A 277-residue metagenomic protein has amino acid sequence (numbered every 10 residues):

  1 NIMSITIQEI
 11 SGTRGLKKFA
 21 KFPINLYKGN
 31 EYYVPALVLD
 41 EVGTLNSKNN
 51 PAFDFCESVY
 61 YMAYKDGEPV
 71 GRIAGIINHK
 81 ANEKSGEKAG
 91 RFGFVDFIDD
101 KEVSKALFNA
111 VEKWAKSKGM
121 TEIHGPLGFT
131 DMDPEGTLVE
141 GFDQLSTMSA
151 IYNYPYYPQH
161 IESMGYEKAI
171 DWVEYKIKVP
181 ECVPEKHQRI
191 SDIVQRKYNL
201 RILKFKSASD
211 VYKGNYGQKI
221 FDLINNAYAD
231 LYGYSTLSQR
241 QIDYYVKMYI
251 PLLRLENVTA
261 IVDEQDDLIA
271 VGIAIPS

Functional and structural regions predicted by a protein language model:
N1-I2: Short, Lys/Arg-enriched N-terminal segments with co-localized hydrophobic residues within the first ~10-30 amino acids
I5, I151-Y232: Acyltransferase donor/substrate-recognition loop-hinge adjacent to the catalytic core
P23-K65, G75-E83, Y216-S277: A conserved beta-strand-loop-helix scaffold within acyl/acetyltransferase catalytic domains
G71, I170-D171, A270: A structural microfeature
E83-G165: Acyl-donor binding region in acyl/amide transferases
E122-G128, A169-K176, A260: A structural signal for short, well-ordered beta-strand segments and their strand-loop junctions that often border
